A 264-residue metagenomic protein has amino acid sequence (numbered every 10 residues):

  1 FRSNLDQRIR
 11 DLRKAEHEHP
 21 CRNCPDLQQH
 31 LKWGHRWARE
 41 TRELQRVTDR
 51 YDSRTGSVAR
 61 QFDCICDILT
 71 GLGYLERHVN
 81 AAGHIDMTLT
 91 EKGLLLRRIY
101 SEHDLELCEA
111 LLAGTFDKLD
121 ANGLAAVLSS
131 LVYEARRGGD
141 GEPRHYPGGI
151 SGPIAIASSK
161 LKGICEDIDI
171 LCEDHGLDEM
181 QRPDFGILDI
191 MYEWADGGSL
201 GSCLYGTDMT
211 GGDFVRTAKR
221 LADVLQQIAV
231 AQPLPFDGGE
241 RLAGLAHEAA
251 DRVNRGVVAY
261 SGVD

Functional and structural regions predicted by a protein language model:
F1-D264: Non-catalytic terminal extensions of ATP-dependent helicases
